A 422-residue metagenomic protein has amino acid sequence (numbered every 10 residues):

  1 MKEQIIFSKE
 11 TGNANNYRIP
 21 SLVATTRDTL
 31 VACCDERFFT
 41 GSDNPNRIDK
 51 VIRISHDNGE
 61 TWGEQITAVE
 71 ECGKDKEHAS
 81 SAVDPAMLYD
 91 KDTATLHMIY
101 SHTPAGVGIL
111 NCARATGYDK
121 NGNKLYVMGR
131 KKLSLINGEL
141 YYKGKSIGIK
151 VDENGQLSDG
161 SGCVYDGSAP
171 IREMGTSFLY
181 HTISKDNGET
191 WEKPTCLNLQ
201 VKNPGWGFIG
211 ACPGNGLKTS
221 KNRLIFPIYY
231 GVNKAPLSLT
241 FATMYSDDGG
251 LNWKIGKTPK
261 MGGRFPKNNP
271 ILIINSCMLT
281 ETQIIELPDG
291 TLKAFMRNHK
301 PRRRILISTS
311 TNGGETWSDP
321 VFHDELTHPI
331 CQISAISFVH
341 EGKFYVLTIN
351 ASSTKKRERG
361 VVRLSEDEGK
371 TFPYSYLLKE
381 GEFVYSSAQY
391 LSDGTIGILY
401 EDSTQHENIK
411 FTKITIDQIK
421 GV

Functional and structural regions predicted by a protein language model:
M1-V422: Asp-box/BNR beta-propeller blade signature and adjacent active/binding-site loops in extracellular glycan-interacting
